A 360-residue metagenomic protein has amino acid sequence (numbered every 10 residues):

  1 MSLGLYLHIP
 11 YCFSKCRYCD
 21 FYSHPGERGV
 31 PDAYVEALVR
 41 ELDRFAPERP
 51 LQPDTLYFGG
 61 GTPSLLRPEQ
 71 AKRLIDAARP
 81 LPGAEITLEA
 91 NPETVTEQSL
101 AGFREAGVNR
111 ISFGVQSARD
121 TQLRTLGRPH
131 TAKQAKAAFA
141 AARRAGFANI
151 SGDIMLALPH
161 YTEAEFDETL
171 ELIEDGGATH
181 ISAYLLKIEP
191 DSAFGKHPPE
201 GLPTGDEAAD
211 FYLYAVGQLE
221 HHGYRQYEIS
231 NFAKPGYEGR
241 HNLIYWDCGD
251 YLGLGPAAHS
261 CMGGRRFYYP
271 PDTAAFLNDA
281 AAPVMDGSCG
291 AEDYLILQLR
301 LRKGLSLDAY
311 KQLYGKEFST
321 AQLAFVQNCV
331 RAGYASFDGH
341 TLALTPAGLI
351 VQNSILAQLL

Functional and structural regions predicted by a protein language model:
M1-I9: Immediate flanking context of iron-sulfur cluster ligation sites
S2, S23-P47, D54-K316, F337: C-terminal scaffold of the Radical SAM
P10-S23: Local cysteine-cluster metal-coordination motifs and their immediate loop/turn environment, predominantly Fe-S cluster
F13, S306-L307, Q352: Internal amphipathic alpha-helical segments of the cytochrome P450 catalytic fold
K316-N328: Short amphipathic alpha-helical interaction segments
R331-H340: A short, conserved structural fragment
T341-T345: Minor-groove-contacting beta-hairpin "wing" of winged helix-turn-helix DNA-binding domains
A347-L360: Short, amphipathic alpha-helical interaction segments positioned at domain boundaries
